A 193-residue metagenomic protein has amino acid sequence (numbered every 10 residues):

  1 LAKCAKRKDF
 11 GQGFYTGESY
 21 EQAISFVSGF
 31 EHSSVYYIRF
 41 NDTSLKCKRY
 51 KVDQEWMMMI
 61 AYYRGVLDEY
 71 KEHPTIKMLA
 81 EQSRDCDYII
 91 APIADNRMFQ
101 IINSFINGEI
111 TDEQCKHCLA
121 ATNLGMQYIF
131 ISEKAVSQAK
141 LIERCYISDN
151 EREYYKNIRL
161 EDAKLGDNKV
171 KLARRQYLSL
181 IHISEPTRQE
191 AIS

Functional and structural regions predicted by a protein language model:
A2-Q12, E18-A80: ADP-ribosyltransferase catalytic core
F14, V35-I38, Q127-I129, I181: A broad, low-specificity signal marking well-ordered, structured residues that form hydrophobic/aromatic
F26, Q176, Q189-E190: Compositionally biased non-globular segments, especially hydrophobic aliphatic-rich helices of signal peptides
I60-R144: Long, low-complexity, intrinsically disordered segments enriched in glycines and aromatic residues
I110-L180, S184: Glycine-rich, aromatic-bearing surface loops/beta-hairpins
I181-S193: Single conserved hydrophobic/aromatic residue that forms the stacking wall/gate of nucleotide- or nucleobase-binding
